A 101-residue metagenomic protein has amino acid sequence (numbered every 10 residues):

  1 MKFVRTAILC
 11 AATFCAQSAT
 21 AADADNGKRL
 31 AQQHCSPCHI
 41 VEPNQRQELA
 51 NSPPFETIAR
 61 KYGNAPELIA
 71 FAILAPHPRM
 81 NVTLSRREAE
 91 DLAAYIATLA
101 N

Functional and structural regions predicted by a protein language model:
M1-I8: Bacterial N-terminal signal peptides that target proteins for export
C15-L30: Electrostatic cytochrome c docking/interface patches
A21, Q33, L74: Functional cleft and adjacent loop/helix regions within the main domain that mediate ligand binding or catalysis
Q32-E42, L92: The canonical Cys-X-X-Cys-His
N44-Q45, N64: Short, non-ligating residues that shape and space the ligands of small metal-coordination modules and catalytic
Q47-S52: Short cysteine/histidine-rich zinc-coordinating motifs and their immediately flanking basic loops
P54-A100: Extracytoplasmic electron-transfer domains, predominantly the class I c-type cytochrome c fold
